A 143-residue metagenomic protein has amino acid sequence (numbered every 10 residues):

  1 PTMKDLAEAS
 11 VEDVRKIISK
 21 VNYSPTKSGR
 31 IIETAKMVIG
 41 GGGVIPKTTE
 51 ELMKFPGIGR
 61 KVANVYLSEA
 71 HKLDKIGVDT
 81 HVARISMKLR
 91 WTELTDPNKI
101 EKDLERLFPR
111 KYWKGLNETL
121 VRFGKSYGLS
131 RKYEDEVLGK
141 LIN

Functional and structural regions predicted by a protein language model:
P1-N143: Catalytic cores of DNA base-excision repair glycosylases
